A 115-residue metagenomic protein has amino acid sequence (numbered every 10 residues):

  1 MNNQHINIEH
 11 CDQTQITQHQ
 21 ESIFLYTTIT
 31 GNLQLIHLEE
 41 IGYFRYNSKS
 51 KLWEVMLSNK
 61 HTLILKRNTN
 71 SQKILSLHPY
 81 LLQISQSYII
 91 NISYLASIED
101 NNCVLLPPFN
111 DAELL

Functional and structural regions predicted by a protein language model:
N3-F109: Conserved binding/recognition cores within well-folded domains
N110-L115: Short, intrinsically disordered, charge-balanced linker/junction segments flanking boundaries in proteins
